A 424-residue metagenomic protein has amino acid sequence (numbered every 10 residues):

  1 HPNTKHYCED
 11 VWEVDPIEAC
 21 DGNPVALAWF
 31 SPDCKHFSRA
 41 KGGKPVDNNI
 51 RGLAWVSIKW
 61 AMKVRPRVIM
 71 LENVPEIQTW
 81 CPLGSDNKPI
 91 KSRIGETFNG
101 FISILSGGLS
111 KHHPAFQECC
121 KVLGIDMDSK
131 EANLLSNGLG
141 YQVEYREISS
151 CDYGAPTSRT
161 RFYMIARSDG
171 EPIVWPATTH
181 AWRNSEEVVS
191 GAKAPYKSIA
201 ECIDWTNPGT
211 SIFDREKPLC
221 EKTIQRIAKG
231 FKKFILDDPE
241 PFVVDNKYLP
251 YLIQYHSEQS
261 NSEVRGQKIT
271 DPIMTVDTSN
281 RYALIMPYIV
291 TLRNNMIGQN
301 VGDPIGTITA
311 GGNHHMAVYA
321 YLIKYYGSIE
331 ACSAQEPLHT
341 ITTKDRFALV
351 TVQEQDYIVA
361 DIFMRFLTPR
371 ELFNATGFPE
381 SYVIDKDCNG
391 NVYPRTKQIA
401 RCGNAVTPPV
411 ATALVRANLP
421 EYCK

Functional and structural regions predicted by a protein language model:
H1-C20: S-adenosyl-L-methionine
V14-L27, C34-N313, Y319-S333: Class I S-adenosyl-L-methionine
H36-A40, G390-K397: Short glycine/proline-rich turn/loop motifs
I269, A283, V301, G327 (+6 more regions): Polybasic, glycine- and aromatic-enriched phosphate-binding surface used to engage nucleic acids
V359-R395: FAD-binding beta-loop-beta segment adjacent to the flavin cofactor pocket
A411: Acidic-aromatic/histidine active-site loop/patch
